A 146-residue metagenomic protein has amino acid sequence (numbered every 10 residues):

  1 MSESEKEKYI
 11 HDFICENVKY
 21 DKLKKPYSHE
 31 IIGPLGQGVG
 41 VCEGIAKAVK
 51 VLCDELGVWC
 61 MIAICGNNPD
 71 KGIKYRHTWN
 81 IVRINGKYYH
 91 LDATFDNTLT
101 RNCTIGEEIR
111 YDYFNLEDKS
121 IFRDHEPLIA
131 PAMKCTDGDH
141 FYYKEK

Functional and structural regions predicted by a protein language model:
M1-P34: Secondary-structure boundary elements
S4-K8, E43, Y89: Short, solvent-exposed positions on alpha-helices
K6, G38, K74-R76: Generic hydrophobic secondary-structure packing signal
L23-G40, G44-V51, K71: Conserved active-site-adjacent core of cysteine acyl-enzyme catalytic domains
G44-I121: Hydrophobic/aromatic-rich core segments of domains that either
I105-K146: Low-complexity, Gly/Ser/Thr/Pro-rich intrinsically disordered linker/tail segments
